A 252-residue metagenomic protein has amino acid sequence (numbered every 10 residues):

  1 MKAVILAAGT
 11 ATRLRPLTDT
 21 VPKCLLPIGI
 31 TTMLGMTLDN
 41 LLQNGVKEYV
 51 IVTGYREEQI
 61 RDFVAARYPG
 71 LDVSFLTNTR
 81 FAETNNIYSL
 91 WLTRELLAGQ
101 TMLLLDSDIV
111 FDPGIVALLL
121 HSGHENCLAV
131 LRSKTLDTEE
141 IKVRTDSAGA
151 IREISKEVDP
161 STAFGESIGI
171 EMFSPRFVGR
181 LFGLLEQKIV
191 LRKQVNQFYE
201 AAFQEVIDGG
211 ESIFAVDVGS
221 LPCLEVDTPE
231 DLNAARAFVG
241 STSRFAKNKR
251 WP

Functional and structural regions predicted by a protein language model:
M1, F164-P252: Conserved alpha/beta core of the MobA/IspD/sugar-nucleotide pyrophosphorylase nucleotidyltransferase superfamily
M1-T18: N-terminal nucleotide-binding beta1-loop-alpha1 segment
K2-I5, T31-T101, L191-K193: Conserved N-terminal catalytic core of the sugar/cofactor nucleotidyltransferase
T20-G35: Short catalytic helix/loop segments, enriched in acidic residues and glycine and frequently bearing histidine
C24, D72-S74, A150, S212-F214: Conserved beta-strand segments of alpha/beta enzyme cores
L25, V143-T145, A215: A structural signal for short hydrophobic beta-strand segments in well-ordered beta-sheet cores
Y68-I141, T145: Conserved beta-loop-beta/alpha segment of the NTase-like Rossmann-fold superfamily that binds/positions NTPs
D112-I189: Conserved core of the sugar-phosphate nucleotidyltransferase
